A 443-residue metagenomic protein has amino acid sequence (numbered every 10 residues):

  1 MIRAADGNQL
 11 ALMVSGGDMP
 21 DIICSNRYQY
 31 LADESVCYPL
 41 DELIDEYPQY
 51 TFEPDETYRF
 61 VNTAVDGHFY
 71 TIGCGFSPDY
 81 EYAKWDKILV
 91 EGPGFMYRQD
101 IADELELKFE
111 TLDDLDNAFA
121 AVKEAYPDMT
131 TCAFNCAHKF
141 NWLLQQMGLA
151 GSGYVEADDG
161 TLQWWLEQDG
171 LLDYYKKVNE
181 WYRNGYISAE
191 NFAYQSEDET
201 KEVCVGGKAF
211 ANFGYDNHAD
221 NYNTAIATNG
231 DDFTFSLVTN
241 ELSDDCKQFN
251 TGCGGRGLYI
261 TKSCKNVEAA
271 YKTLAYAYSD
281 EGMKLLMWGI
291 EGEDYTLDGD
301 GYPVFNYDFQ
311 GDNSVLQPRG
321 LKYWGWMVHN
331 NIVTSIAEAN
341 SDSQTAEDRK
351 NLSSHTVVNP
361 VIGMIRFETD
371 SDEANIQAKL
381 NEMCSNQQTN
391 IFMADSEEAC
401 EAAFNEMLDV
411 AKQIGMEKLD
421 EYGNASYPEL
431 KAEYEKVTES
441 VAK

Functional and structural regions predicted by a protein language model:
M1-K443: Extracytoplasmic/secretory soluble proteins
